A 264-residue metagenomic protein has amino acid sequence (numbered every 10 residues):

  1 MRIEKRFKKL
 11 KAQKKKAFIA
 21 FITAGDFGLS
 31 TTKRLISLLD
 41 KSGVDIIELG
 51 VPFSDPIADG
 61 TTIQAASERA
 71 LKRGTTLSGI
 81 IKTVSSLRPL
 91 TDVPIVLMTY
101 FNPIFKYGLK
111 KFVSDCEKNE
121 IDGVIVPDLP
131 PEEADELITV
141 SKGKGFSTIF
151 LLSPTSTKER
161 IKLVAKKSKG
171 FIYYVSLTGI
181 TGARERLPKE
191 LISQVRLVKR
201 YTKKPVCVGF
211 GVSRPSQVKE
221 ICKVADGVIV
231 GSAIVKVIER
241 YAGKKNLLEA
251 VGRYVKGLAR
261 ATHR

Functional and structural regions predicted by a protein language model:
M1-I19, V84-R88: N-terminal amphipathic alpha-helix/helix-capping segment at the start of soluble metabolic enzymes
F18-I22, I47-L49, I95-T99, V124-V126 (+4 more regions): Hydrophobic faces of well-ordered beta-strands that scaffold small-molecule active sites in alpha/beta enzyme cores
L29-L39, S156-A165, V208, V212-V228: Catalytic cores of alpha/beta
V44-D55, G123-I125, P130, Y174-G182 (+2 more regions): Glycine-rich phosphate-binding active-site loops on the catalytic face of alpha/beta enzymes
V51, Q64-V126, L247-E249, R264: Active-site beta->alpha loop and helix N-cap motifs at the rims of alpha/beta catalytic domains
A65, R73, L151, I161-R200 (+1 more regions): Glycine/Thr-rich beta-alpha phosphate-binding loop at enzyme active sites
K72-T75, E120-E133, S147-S156, T181: Catalytic beta/alpha-barrel core
I80, R196-K203, S213-R264: Alpha/beta catalytic cores of nucleotide-metabolism and tRNA/nucleoside-modifying enzymes
